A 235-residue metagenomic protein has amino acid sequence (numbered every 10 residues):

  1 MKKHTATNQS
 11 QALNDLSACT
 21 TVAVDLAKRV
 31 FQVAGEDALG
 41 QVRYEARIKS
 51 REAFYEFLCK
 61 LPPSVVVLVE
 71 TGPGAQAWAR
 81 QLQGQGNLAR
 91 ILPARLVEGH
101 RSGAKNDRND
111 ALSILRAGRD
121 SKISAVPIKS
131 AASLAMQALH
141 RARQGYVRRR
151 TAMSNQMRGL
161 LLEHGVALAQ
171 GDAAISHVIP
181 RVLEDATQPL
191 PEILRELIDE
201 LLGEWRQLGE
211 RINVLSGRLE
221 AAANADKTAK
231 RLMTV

Functional and structural regions predicted by a protein language model:
M1-V235: A detector of single, family-specific signature residues that are central to catalytic or substrate-handling motifs
